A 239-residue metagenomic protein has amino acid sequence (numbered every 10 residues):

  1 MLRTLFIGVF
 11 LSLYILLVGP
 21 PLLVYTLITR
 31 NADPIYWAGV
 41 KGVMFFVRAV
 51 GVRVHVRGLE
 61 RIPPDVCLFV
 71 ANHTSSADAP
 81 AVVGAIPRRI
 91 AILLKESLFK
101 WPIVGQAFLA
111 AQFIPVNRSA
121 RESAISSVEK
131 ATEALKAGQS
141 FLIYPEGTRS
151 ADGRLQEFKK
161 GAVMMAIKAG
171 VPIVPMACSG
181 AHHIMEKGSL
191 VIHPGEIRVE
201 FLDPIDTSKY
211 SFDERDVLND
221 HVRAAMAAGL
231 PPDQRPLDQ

Functional and structural regions predicted by a protein language model:
M1-L27, W37, E60-I62, V217-Q239: Membrane-interfacial terminal anchoring regions of lipid-handling membrane enzymes
V18-W37, A49-V50, R57, P63-R121: Catalytic core of membrane glycerolipid acyltransferases/transacylases, capturing the structured, soluble-facing
A38-F46: N-terminal nucleotide/polyanion-binding subdomain common to many enzyme families
F46-V47, F108, A134, A166: A generic structural signal for well-ordered alpha-helical segments
R48-R57, A124-I125, A181-I184: Short gly/ser/thr-rich secondary-structure transition/capping motifs
G58-I62, K130-E133: Short amphipathic alpha-helix with an adjacent loop that forms part of the alpha/beta core around
I125-Q239: Non-catalytic C-terminal accessory region of glycerolipid acyltransferases and related lyso-lipid remodeling enzymes
